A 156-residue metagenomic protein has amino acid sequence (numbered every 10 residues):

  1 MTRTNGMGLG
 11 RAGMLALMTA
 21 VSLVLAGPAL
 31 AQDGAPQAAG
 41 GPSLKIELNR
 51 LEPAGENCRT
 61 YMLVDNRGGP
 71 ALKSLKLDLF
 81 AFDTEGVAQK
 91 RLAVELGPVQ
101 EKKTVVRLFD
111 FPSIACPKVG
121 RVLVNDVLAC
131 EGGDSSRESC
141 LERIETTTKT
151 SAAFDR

Functional and structural regions predicted by a protein language model:
M1-G10: N-terminal secretory signal peptides that target proteins for export/translocation
G13-A26: Bacterial N-terminal signal peptides
Q32-N57, T150-F154: Low-complexity, acidic Ser/Thr/Pro/Gly-rich terminal tails and inter-domain linkers that flank the onset of structured
M62-G68: Asparagine-centered strand-capping/turn motif at beta-strand->loop junctions
A71-S74, Q89: Short acidic/proline- and small/hydrophobic-mixed sequence motifs that coincide with surface turns and coil-to-beta
L77-L79: Hydrophobic beta-strand segments
F82-K118: Intrinsically disordered, low-complexity Pro/Gly/Ser/Thr-rich segments with frequent PxxP/GP/PP motifs and embedded
S113-R156: Terminal connector regions
